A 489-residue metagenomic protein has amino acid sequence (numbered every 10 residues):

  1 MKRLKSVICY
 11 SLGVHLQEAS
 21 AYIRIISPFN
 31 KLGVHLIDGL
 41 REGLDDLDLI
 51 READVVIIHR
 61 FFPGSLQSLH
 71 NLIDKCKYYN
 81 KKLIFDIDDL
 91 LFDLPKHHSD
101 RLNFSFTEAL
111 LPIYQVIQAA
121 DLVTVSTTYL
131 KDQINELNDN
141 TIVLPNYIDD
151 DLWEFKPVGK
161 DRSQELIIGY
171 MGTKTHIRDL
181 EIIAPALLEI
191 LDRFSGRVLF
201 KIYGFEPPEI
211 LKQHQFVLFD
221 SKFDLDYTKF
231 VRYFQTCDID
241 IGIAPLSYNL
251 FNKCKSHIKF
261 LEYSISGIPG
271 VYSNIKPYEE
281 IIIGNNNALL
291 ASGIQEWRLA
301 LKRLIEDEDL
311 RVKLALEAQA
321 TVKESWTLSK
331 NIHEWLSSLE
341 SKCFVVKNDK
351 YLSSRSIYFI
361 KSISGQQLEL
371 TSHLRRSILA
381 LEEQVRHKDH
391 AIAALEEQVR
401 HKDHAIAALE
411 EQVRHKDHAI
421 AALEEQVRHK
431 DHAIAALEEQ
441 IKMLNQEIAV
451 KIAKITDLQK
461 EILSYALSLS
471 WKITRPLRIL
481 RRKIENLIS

Functional and structural regions predicted by a protein language model:
M1-G64: N-terminal pre-catalytic "stem/leader" segment of glycosyltransferase-like enzymes
C9-L32, L36-I37, Y147-F155, D161-T236: Conserved catalytic-core segment of nucleotide-activated headgroup transferases in glycan assembly
D74, Y78, N103-L122: Membrane-proximal helix-turn-helix segments that form the acceptor-binding/catalytic region of lipid-linked
Q118-F155: Donor nucleotide-sugar binding/catalytic pocket of nucleotide-sugar-dependent glycosyltransferases
R178, F223-E262, V271-I282: Nucleotide-sugar-dependent
G284-Q295, R303-E308: Conserved acidic donor-binding segment of nucleotide-sugar-dependent glycosyltransferases
D309-L339: A charged, aromatic-enriched C-terminal amphipathic alpha-helix characteristic of glycosyltransferases across folds
V345-S489: Boundary detector for helix-to-coil junctions that initiate low-complexity/charged tails
